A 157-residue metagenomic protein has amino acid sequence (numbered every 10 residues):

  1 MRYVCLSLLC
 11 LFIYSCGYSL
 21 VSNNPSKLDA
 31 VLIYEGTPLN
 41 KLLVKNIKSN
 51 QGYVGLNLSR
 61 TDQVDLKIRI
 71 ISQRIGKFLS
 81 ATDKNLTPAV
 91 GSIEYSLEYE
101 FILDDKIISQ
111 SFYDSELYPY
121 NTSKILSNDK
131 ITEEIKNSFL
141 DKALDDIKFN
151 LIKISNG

Functional and structural regions predicted by a protein language model:
M1-C16: Sec-dependent bacterial lipoprotein signal peptides
F12, S19, E100-I102, S115: Solvent-exposed residues in well-ordered beta-strands and their adjoining turns, especially edge/terminal strands
F12-L56, N156-G157: A structural "domain/chain start" motif
Y34-G36, I71, S115: A structural detector for beta-sheet-dominated domains
V54, K67-S111, Y118-E133, D145: Surface-exposed short loop/turn segments
L58-T61: Interaction modules related to DNA damage response and DNA replication/repair
K130-S155: Short, well-ordered alpha-helical segments
